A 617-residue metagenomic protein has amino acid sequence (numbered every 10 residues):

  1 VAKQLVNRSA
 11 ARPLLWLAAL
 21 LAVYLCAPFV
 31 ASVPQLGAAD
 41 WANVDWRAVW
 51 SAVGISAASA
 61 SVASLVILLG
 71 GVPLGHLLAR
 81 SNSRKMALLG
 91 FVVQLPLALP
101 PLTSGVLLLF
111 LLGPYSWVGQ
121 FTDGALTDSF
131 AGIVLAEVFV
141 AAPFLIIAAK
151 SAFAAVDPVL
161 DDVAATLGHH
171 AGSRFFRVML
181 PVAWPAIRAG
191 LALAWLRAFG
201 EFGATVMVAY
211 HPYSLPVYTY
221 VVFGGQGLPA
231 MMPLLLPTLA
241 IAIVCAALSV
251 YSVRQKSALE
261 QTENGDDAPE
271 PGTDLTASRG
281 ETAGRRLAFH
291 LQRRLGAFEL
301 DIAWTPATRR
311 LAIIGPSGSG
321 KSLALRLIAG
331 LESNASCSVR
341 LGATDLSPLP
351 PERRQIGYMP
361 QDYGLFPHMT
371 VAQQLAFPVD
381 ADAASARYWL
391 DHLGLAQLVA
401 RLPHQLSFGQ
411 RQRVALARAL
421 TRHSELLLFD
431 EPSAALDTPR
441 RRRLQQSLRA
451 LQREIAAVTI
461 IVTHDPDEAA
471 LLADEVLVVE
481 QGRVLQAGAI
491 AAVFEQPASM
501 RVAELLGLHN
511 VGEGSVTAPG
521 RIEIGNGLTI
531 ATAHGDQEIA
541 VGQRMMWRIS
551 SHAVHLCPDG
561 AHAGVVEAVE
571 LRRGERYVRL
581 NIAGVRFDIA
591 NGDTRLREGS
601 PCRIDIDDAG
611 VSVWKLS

Functional and structural regions predicted by a protein language model:
K3-A38, W46-A154, V182-G203, M207 (+6 more regions): Membrane-water interface segments at the C-terminal ends of transmembrane alpha-helices in multi-pass inner-membrane
G172, D345, A383-L398, R449-A450: Conserved ABC ATPase "signature" region
A246, F289-E332, V339-R340, H509-V511 (+1 more regions): Non-catalytic connector elements of ABC transporters
L402-L406, Q410-Q412: Conserved ABC ATPase signature
T421-E425: A short, proline-enriched helix->beta-strand linker immediately N-terminal to the Walker B motif in ABC-type P-loop
L427-E431: Catalytic Walker B motif of ABC-type/P-loop ATPase nucleotide-binding domains
R453, T463-L528: Internal alpha/beta loop-helix hairpins
